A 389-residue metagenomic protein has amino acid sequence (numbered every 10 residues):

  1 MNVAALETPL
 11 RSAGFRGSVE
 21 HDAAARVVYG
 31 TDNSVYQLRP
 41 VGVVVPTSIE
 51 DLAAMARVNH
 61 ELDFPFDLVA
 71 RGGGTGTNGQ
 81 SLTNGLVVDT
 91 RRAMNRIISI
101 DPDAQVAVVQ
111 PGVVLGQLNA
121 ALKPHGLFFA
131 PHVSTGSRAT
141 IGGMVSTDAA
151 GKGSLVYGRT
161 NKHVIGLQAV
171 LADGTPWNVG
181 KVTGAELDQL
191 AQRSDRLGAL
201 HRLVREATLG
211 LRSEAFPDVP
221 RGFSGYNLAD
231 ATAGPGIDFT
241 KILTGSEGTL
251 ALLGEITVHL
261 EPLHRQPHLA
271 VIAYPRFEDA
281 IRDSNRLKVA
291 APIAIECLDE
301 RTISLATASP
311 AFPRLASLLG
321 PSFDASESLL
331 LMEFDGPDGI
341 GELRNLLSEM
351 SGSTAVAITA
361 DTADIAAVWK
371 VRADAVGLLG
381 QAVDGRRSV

Functional and structural regions predicted by a protein language model:
M1-E20: A charged N-terminal "starter" segment
L6-P9, M55, L118-A121, A280-D283 (+1 more regions): Hydrophobic side chains in well-ordered alpha-helices
L10, N59, G112, G174 (+1 more regions): Residue-level signal for inorganic ion chemistry
H21-Y29, G236, T240-V389: C-terminal substrate-recognition/cap domain of FAD-linked oxidoreductases
A24-M94, V109-P111, F129-P131: Glycine-rich N-terminal segment of FAD-binding domains in flavoprotein oxidoreductases, spanning the beta-loop-helix
G72-T75, S134, V182, E300: Short, ordered loop/turn segments at secondary-structure junctions
I97-I98, V109-A291, E296: FAD-binding subdomain of flavoenzyme oxidoreductases
S99-A104: Acidic/polar active-site rim loop that often engages polyanionic ligands
